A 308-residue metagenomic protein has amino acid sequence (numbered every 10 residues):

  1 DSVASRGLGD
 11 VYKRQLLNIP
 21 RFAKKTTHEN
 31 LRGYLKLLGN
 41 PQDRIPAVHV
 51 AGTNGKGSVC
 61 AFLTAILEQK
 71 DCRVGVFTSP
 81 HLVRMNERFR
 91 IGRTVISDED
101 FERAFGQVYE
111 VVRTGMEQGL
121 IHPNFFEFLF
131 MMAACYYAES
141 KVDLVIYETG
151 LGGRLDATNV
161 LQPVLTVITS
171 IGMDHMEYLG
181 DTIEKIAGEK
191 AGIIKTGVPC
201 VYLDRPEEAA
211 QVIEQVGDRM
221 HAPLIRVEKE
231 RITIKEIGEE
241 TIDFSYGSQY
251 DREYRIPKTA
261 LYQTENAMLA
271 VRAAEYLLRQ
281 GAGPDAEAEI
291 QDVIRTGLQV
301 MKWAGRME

Functional and structural regions predicted by a protein language model:
D1-Y12: Single conserved hydrophobic/aromatic residue that forms the stacking wall/gate of nucleotide- or nucleobase-binding
I19-N30: N-terminal pre-Walker A segment at the start of P-loop NTPase domains
H28, R32-D43, Q69-L161, E177: ATP-dependent carboxylate-amine ligase catalytic core
V48-V50: Hydrophobic anchor at the beta1->P-loop junction of P-loop NTPases
S58-R73: A conserved segment at the C-terminal end of the G1
V74, K258-V271, M301-G305: Short glycine/threonine-rich catalytic loop with a Thr-x-Gly-x-Asp
M116-Q118, K141-E148, P163-Y254, A267-D292 (+1 more regions): Acidic, Mg2+-coordinating active-site environments of NTP-dependent enzymes
